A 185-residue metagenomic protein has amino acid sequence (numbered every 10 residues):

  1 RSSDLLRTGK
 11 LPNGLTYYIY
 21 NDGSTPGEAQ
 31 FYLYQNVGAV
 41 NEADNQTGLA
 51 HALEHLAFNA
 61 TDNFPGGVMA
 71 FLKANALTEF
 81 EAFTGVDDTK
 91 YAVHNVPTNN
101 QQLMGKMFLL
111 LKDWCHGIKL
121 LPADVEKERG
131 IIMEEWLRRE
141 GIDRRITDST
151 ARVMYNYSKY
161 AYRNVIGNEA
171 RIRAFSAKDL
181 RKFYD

Functional and structural regions predicted by a protein language model:
R1-S2: Short, small-residue-biased leader/transition segments that mark boundaries at the very start of proteins
L5-R7, N13-L15, G27-L33, D87-T89: Envelope-exposed proteins and targeting segments
N21-S24: Peptidyl-prolyl cis-trans isomerase
Q30-T98, G141-R145, A161-N168, A174: M16/MPP (pitrilysin/insulinase) zinc-metallopeptidase core fold and M16-derived inactive scaffolds
L56, A60-T61, M107-L110, W114 (+1 more regions): Scaffold signal of the M16-like zinc-metallopeptidase fold and its non-catalytic homologs
N59-D62, V93-E128: M16/insulysin-pitrilysin zinc metalloprotease superfamily fold
V86-K90, K127-E134: Short, structured secondary-structure elements that scaffold catalytic or ligand/cofactor-binding regions
